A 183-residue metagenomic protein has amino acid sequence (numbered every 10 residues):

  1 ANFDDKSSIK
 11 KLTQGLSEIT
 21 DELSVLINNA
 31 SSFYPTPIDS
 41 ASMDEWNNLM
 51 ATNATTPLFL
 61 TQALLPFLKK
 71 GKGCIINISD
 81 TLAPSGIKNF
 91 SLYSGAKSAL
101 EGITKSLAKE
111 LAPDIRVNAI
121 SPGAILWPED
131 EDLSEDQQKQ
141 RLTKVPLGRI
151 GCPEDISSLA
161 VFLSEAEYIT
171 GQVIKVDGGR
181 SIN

Functional and structural regions predicted by a protein language model:
N29-Y34, G179: Conserved NAD(P)H cofactor-binding loop of Rossmann-fold oxidoreductase domains
P37-I38, E45-N47, D130, Q137-R141: Substrate-binding pocket helix/loop in short-chain dehydrogenase/reductase
D39, S85-S91, G148: Active-site loop immediately N-terminal to the catalytic Tyr-X3-Lys motif of short-chain dehydrogenase/reductase
T61, A96, T104: Active-site helix of classical SDR
P66, A108-P113: Alpha-helical segment proximal to the catalytic Tyr-Lys
A112-R116, T170-G171: Short, small/polar-rich loop/turn modules that mediate ligand/substrate recognition or access, typified
C152-V176, S181: C-terminal substrate-recognition "lid" of short-chain dehydrogenase/reductases
